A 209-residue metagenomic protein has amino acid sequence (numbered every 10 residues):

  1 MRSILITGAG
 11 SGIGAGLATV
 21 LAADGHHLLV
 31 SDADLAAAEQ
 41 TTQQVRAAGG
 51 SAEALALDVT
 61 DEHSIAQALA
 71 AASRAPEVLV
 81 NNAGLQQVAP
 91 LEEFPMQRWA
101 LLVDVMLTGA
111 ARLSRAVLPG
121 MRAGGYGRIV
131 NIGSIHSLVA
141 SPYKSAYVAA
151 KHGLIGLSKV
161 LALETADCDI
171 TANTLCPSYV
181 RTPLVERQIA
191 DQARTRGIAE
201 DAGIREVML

Functional and structural regions predicted by a protein language model:
R2-L29: Canonical Rossmann dinucleotide-binding motif of NAD(H)/NADP(H)-dependent dehydrogenases/reductases, specifically
L35, A56-Q67, M96: The beta1-alpha1 cofactor-binding region of Rossmann-like NAD(H)/NADP(H)-dependent oxidoreductases
I65, P90-L91, P95-V103, I129: Substrate-binding pocket helix/loop in short-chain dehydrogenase/reductase
E92, V139-A146, D167-C168: Active-site loop immediately N-terminal to the catalytic Tyr-X3-Lys motif of short-chain dehydrogenase/reductase
S114, A150, S158: Active-site helix of classical SDR
P119, L163-E164: Alpha-helical segment proximal to the catalytic Tyr-Lys
S134: Residue(s) in the substrate-gating loop at a strand-loop-helix junction that position the organic substrate next
